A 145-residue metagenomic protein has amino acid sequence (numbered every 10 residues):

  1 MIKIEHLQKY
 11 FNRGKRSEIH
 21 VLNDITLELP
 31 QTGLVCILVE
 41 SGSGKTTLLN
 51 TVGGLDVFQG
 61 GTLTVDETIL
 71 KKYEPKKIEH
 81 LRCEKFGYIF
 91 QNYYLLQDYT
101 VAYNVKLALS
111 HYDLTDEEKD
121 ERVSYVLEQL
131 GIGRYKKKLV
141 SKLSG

Functional and structural regions predicted by a protein language model:
M1, Y10-D24: A short, flexible loop at the N-terminus of ABC-type nucleotide-binding domains that lies
L38-E40: The feature captures the beta-strand-to-loop junction immediately N-terminal to the Walker
G53: Helix-to-loop junction immediately C-terminal to a conserved catalytic motif
G61-K72: Conserved ABC transporter NBD signature motif
I69, S110, E117-Y135: Conserved ABC ATPase "signature" region
L70-G87: ABC ATPase NBD coupling module
H80, K138-G145: Conserved ABC ATPase signature
Y99-A108: Short coil-to-helix segment of the ABC ATPase nucleotide-binding domain corresponding to the Q-loop/switch region
